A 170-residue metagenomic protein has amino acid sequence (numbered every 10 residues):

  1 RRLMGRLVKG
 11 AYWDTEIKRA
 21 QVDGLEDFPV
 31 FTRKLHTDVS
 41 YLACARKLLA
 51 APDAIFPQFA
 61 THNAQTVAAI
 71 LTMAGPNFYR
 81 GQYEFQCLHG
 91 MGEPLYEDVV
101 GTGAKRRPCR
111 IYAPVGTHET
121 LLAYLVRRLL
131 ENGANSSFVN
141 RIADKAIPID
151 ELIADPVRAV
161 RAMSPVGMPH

Functional and structural regions predicted by a protein language model:
R1-H170: Positively charged, amphipathic and often flexible ligand-engagement surfaces
